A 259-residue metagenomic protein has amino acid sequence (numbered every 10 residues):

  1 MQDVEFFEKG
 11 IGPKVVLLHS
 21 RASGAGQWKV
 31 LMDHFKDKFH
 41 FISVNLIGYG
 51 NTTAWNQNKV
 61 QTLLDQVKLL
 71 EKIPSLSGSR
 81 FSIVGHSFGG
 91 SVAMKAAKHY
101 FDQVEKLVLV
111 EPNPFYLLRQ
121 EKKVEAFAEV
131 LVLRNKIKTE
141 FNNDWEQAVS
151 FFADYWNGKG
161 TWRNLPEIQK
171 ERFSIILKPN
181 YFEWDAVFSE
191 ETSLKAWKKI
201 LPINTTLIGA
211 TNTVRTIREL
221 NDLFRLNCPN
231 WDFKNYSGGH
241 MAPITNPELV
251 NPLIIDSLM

Functional and structural regions predicted by a protein language model:
Q2-W55: Conserved HGGG/HGGXW glycine-rich cap/lid loop of the alpha/beta-hydrolase fold
S23-G24, Y49-T52, F115, R215 (+1 more regions): Active-site loop signature of alpha/beta-hydrolase-fold enzymes
D33, I42-V84, F88, P252-I255: Active-site loop/oxyanion-hole signature of alpha/beta-hydrolase fold enzymes
L46-G48, P112, G238: Active-site loop/turn elements of alpha/beta-hydrolase fold enzymes, especially the short glycine-/histidine-rich
M94, K98, V104-E140: Flexible "cap/lid" loop of the alpha/beta hydrolase fold
N142-W184: Conserved alpha/beta-hydrolase catalytic His-Asp/Glu region
Q169-L226, S237: Conserved serine/cysteine hydrolase catalytic core
Y236-N251: Catalytic histidine-centered segment of alpha/beta-hydrolase-like enzymes
